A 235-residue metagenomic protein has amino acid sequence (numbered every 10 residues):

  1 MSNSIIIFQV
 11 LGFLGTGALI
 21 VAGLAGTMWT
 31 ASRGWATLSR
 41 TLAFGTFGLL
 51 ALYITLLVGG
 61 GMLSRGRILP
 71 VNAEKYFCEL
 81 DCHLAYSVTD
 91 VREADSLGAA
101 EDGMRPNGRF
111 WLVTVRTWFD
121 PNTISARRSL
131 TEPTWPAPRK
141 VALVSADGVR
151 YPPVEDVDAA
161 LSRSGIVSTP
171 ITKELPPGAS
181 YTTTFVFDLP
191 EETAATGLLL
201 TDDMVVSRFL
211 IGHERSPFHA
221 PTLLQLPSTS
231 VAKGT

Functional and structural regions predicted by a protein language model:
M1-G12, A18-L24, M28-R65, P138 (+4 more regions): Surface-exposed edge beta-strand/loop patches
R67-P106: Low-complexity, acidic Ser/Thr/Pro/Gly-rich terminal tails and inter-domain linkers that flank the onset of structured
H83-A85, K140, G197: A residue-level signal for beta-strand positions that form part of recognition/binding surfaces within mature
L84, W111-V113, Y181: Hydrophobic core residues within well-ordered beta-strands of beta-rich domains
V91-A94, D156-S162: A short, sequence-level motif marking secondary-structure junctions
A94-L112, S125-P133, T172-P176: Short, solvent-exposed beta-strand/turn "edge" segments of beta-rich domains on protein surfaces
V115-I124: Asparagine-centered strand-capping/turn motif at beta-strand->loop junctions
R128-A146: Short, surface-exposed alpha-helix to beta-strand junction/turn motifs within ectodomains of secreted and cell-envelope
